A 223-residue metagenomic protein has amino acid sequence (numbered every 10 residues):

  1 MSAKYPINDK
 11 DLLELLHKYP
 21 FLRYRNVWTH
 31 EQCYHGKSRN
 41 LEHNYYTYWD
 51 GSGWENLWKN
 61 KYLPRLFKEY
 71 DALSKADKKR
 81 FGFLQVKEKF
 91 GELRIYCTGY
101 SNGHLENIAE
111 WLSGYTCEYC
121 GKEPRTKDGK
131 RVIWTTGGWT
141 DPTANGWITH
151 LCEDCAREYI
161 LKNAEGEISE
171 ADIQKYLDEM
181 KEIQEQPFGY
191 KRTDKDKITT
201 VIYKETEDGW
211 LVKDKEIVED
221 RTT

Functional and structural regions predicted by a protein language model:
M1-L105: Long, charged N-terminal interaction/targeting segments
F90-E92, M180, P187-K204, W210: Acidic, low-complexity, intrinsically disordered interaction modules
L112-T116, N145-I148: Short metal-coordination and nucleic-acid-contact micro-motifs, chiefly zinc-binding Cys/His arrays
C117-C120, C152: Short cysteine-rich clusters marking metal-coordination/redox-active sites
Y119-T143: Short recognition patches in nucleic-acid-associated and regulatory proteins
A144-E158: Cysteine-rich micro-motifs
A156-S169: Short metal-binding segments enriched for Cys and/or His
